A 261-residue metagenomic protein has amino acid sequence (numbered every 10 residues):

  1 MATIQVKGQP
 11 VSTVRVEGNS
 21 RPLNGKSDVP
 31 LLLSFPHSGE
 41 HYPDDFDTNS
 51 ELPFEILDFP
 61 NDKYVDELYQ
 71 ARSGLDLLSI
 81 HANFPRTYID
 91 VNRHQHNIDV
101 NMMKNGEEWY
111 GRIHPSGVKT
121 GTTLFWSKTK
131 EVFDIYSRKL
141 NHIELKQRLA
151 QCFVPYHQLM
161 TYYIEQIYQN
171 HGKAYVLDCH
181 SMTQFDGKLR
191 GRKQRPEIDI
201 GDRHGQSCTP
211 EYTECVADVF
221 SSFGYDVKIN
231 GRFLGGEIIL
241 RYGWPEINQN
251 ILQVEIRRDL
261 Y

Functional and structural regions predicted by a protein language model:
A2-V176, S181-L260: N-terminal catalytic or cofactor-binding beta/alpha core of small enzyme domains
